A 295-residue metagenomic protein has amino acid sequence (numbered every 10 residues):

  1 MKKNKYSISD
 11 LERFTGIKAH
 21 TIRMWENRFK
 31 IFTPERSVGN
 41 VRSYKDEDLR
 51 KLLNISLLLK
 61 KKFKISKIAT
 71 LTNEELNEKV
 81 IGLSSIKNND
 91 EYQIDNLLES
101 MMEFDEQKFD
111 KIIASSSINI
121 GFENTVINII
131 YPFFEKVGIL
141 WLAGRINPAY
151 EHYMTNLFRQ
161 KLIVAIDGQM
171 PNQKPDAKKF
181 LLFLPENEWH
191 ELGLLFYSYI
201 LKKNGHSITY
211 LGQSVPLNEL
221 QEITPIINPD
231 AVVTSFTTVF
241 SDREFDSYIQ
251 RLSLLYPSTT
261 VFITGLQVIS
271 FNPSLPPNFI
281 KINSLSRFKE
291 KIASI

Functional and structural regions predicted by a protein language model:
M1-Y6: A detector for short, charged/polar N-terminal pre-domain segments
F14-R23, R28-M170: Long amphipathic alpha-helical segments
R145-N147, Y153-I295: C-terminal regulatory/effector modules of DNA-binding transcriptional regulators
